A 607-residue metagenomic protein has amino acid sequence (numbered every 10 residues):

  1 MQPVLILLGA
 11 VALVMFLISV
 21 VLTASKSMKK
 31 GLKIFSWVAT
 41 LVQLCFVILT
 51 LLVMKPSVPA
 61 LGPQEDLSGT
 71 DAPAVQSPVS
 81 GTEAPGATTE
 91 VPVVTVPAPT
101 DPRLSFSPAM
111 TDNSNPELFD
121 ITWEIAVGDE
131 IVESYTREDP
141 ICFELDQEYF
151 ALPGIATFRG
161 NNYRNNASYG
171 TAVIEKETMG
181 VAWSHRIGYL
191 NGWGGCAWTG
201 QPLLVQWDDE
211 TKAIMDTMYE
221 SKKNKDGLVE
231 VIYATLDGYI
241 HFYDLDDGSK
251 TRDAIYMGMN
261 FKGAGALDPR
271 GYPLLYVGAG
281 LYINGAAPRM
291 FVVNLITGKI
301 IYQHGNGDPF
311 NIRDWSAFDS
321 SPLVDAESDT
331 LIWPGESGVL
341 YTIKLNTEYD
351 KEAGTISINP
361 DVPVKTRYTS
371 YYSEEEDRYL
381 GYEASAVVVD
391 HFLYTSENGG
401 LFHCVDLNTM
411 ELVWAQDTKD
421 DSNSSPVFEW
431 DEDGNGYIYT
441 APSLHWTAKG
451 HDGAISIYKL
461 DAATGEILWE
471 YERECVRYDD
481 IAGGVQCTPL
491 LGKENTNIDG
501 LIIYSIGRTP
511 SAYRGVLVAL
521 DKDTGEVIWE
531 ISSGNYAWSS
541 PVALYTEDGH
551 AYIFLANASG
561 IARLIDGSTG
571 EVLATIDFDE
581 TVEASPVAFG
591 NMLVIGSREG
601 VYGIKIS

Functional and structural regions predicted by a protein language model:
M1-V20: Membrane-embedded alpha-helical segments of integral membrane proteins
M15, S19, S36-A39, Q43 (+2 more regions): Polar/charged side chains located within well-ordered beta-strands of beta-rich proteins
S25-L32: Membrane-interface helix-boundary motifs at transmembrane edges
K33-P56: Internal/C-terminal transmembrane anchor helices
V58-P102: Juxtamembrane proline-rich low-complexity "stalk" or linker regions positioned immediately after a signal peptide
V91-E144, F158, R164-V277, L281-F318 (+1 more regions): Extracytoplasmic/lumenal domain signature
Q147-A151: An acidic, Ser/Thr-enriched
